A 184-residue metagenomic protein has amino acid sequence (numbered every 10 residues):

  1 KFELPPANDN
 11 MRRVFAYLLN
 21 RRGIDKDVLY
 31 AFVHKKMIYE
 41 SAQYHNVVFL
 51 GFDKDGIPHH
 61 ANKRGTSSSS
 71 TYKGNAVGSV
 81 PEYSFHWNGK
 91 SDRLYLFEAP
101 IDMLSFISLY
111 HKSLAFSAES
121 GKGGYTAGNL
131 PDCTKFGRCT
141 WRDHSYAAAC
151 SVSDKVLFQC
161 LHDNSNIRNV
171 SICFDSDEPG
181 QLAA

Functional and structural regions predicted by a protein language model:
K1-D9, R13-L19, G121-G124, P131-R138 (+2 more regions): Replication-associated primase and helicase/ATPase modules
K1-V47: TOPRIM metal-binding catalytic domain and adjacent DNA-binding surface shared by DnaG-type primases
Y39-G121, T126-D163: Phosphate-handling DNA/RNA-contact segment within nucleic-acid enzymes
L96, R168-D177: Acidic beta-strand-to-loop metal/phosphate-binding motif
C150-D154, F174-A183: Acidic, metal-coordinating catalytic cores used for nucleic-acid/nucleotide bond scission and strand-transfer chemistry
C160-L161, L182-A184: Short, aromatic/basic amphipathic alpha-helical patches
